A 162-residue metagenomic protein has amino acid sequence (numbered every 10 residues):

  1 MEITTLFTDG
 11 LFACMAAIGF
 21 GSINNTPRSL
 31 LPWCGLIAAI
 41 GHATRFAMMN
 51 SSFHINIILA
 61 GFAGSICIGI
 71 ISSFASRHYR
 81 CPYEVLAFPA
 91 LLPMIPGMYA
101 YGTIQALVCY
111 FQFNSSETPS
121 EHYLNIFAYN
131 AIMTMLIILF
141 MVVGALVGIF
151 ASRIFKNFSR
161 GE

Functional and structural regions predicted by a protein language model:
M1-C67, I71, P82-Y83, Q105-E162: Alpha-helical transmembrane segments and their membrane-interface boundaries that form or gate the permeation pathway
S72-A90: Ordered, amphipathic secondary-structure segments that act as subunit-interaction surfaces in large macromolecular
V85-I104: Hydrophobic alpha-helical membrane-insertion segments
